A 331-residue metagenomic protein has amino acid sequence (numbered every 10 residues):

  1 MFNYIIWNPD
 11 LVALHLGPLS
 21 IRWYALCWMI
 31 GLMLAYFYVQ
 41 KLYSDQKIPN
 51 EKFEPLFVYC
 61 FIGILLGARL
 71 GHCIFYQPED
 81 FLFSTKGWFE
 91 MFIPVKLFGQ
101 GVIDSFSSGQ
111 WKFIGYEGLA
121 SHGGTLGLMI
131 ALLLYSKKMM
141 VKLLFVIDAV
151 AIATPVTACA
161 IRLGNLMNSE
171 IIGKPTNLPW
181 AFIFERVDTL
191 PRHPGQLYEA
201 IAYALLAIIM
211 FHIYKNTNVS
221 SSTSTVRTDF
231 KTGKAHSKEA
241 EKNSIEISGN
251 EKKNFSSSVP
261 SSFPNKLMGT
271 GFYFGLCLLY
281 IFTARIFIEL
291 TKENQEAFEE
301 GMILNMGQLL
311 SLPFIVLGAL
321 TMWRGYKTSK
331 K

Functional and structural regions predicted by a protein language model:
M1-S221, T232-H236, E241-F255, F263-K331: A feature for loop-to-transmembrane-helix boundaries and adjacent hydrophobic helices in multi-pass integral membrane
